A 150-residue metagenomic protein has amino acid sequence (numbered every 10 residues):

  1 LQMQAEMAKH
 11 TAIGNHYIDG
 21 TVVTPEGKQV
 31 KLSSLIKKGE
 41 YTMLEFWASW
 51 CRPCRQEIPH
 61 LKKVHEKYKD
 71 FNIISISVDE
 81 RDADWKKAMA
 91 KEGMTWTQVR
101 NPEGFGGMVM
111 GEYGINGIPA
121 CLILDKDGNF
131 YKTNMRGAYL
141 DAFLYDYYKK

Functional and structural regions predicted by a protein language model:
L1-P25, V30-K31, L35-G39, E66 (+1 more regions): N-proximal helix/coil linker or "cap" segments that precede and/or mark the start of modular domains
Q29, R52-P53, E80-D84, G106-M108 (+2 more regions): Flexible loop/turn segments at secondary-structure boundaries
G39-T42, P119: Alpha/beta-hydrolase fold active-site loops
M43-K63: Conserved redox-active cysteine motifs that mediate thiol-disulfide chemistry, especially di-cysteine Cys-X(1-2)-Cys
E45, D79, D125: Acidic active-site catalytic centers that drive phospho-/nucleotidyl reactions and related ester hydrolyses
E45, N72-I76, T97-R100: Structural recognition of the beta-strand scaffold that forms the well-ordered cores of secreted hydrolase catalytic
Q56-E92, G104-G111: Structural microenvironment flanking redox-active thiols in thiol-disulfide oxidoreductases
M94, N101-K149: Thiol/disulfide oxidoreductase modules built on the thioredoxin-like
